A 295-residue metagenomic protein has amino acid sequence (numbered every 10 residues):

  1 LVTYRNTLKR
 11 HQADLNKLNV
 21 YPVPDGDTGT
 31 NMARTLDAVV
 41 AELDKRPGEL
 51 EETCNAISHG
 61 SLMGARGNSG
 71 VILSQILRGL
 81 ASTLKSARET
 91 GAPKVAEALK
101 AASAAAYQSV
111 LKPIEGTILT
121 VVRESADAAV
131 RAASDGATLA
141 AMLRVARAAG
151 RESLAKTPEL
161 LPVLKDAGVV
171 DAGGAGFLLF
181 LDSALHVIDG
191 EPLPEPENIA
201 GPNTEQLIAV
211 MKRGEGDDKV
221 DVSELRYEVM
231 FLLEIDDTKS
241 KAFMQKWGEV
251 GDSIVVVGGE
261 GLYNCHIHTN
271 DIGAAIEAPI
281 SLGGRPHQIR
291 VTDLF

Functional and structural regions predicted by a protein language model:
L1-F295: N-terminal loops that bind phosphate or other acidic moieties and the adjacent beta-alpha structural core
